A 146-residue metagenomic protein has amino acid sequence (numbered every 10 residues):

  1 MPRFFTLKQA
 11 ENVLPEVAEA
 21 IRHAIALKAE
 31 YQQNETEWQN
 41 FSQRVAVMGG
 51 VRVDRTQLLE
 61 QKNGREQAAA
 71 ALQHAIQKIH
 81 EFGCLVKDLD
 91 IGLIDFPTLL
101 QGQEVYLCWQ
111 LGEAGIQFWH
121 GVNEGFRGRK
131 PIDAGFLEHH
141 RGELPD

Functional and structural regions predicted by a protein language model:
M1-R44: Long, hydrophobic N-terminal alpha-helical segment
F5, N12-P15, E19, V53 (+3 more regions): Short, flexible coil/linker segments at or flanking structured domains
V17-N34, Q61, R65-A68, L72-A75 (+1 more regions): Amphipathic alpha-helical coiled-coil segments
Q33, E37-N40, R44-V47, D54 (+2 more regions): Heptad-repeat coiled-coil alpha-helices
T36-E37, Q43, Q57, V105-Y106 (+1 more regions): Alpha-helix boundary/capping detector
G49-Q61: A short, surface-exposed helix-loop junction/capping segment
E66-Q67, Q73-D146: Glycine-rich, aromatic-bearing surface loops/beta-hairpins
